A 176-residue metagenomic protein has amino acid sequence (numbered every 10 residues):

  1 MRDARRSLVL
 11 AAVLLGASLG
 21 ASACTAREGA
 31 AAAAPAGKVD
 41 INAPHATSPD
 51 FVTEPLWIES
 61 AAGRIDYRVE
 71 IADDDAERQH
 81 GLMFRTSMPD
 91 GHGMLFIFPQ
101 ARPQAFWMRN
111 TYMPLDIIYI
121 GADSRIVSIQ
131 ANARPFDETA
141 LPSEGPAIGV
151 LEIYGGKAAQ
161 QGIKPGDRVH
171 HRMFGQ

Functional and structural regions predicted by a protein language model:
M1-A12: Bacterial N-terminal signal peptides that target proteins for export
G20-A23: C-terminal motif of bacterial Sec signal peptides marking the signal peptidase cleavage site
T25-Q176: Compact, glycine-rich, soluble single-domain proteins
